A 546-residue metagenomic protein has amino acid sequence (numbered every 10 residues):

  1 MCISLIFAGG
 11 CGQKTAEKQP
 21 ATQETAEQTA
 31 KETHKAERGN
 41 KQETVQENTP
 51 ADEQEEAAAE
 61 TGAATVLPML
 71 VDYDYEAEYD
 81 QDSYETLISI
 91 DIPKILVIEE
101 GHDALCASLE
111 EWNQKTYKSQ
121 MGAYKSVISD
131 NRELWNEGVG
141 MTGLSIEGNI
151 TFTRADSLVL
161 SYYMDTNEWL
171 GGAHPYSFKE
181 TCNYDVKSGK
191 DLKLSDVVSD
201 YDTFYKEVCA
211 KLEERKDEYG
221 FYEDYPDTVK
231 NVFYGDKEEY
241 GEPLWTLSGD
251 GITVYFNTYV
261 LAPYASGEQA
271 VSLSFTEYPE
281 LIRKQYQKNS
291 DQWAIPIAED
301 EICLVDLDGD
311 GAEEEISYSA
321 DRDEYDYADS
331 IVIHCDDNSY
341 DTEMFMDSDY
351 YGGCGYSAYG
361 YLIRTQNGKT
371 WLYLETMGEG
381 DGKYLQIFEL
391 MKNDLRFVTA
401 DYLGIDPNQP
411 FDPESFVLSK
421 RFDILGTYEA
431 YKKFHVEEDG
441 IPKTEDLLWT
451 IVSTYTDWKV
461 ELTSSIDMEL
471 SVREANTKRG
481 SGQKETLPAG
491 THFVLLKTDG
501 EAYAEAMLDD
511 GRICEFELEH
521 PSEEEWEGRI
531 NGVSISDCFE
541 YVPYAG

Functional and structural regions predicted by a protein language model:
I6-G10: C-terminal motif of bacterial Sec signal peptides marking the signal peptidase cleavage site
G12-P20, E47, D52-L304, D349 (+2 more regions): Compositionally biased intrinsically disordered regions enriched in Thr/Gly
A58-Y73, A77-Q81, T246-E299, L390-G546: Acidic, small-residue rich beta-repeat scaffolds with periodic aromatic anchors
G140-M141, L170-P175, A320-Y325, T376-E379 (+3 more regions): Short consensus segments that form the blades of beta-propeller domains, in both extracellular/periplasmic
L158-D165, V254, E315-S317, L372-L374 (+1 more regions): A short hydrophobic beta-strand element
P263-Y264, E324-V332, G380-Q386, G426-H435: Structural motif
S290-I297, D337-G355, T399-Y402: Blade-edge motifs of beta-propeller repeat domains
V305-S317, E324-D326, R364-Y373, P413-E414: Acidic, glycine-anchored loop motifs typical of Ca2+
